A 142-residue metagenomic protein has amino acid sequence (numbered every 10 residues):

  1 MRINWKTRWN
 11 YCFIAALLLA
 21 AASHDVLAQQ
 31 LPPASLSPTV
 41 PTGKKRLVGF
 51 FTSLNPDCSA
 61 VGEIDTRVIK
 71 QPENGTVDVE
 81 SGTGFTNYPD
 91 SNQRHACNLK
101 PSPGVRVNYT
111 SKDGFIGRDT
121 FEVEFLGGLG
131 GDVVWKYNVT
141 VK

Functional and structural regions predicted by a protein language model:
R2-F13: Bacterial N-terminal signal peptides that target proteins for export
C12-A21: Bacterial N-terminal signal peptides
S23-A28: Sec/Tat signal peptide C-region and signal peptidase I cleavage site
L36-F51: Solvent-exposed, conformationally flexible loop/turn segments
S37, L129-K142: C-terminal edge beta-strand
T52-P56: Short amphipathic, basic-aromatic surface patches that mediate peripheral association with negatively charged
C58-P101: Surface-exposed or secretory-pathway low-complexity segments enriched in glycine-proline and Ser/Thr/acidic residues
Y109, F115-G128: A short beta-strand micro-motif common to beta-rich folds, especially ectodomain repeats
